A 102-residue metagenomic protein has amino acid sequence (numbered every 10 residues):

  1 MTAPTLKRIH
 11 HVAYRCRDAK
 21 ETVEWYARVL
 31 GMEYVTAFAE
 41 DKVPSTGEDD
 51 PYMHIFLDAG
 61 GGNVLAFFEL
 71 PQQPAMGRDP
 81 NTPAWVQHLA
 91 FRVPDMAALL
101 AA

Functional and structural regions predicted by a protein language model:
M1-V23, V86-F91: N-terminal beta-strand motif that seeds the catalytic metal site of vicinal oxygen chelate
P4, G47-D49, N81-P83: A generic structural micro-feature
R15-V64: Core segments of cupin and vicinal oxygen chelate
D18-E21, Q72, T82-A102: Vicinal oxygen chelate
D41-S45, Q73-R78: A short, acidic/glycine-rich surface segment
Y52-I55, P74-R78, Q87: Short secondary-structure capping micro-motifs at structural edges
L65, P80: Long, contiguous binding/interaction regions
